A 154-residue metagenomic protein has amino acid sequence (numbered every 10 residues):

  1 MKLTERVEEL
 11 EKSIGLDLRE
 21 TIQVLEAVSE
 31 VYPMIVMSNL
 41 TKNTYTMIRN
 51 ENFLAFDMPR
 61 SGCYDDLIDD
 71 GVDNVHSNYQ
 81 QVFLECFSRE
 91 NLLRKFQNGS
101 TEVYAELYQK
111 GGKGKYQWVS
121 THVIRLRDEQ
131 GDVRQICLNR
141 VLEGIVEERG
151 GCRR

Functional and structural regions predicted by a protein language model:
M1, Q117-V146: Short loop/turn elements at sensory-signaling interfaces that couple input to output
E5-E30, R154: Short, charged amphipathic alpha-helical "coupling" segments at sensory-output junctions in signaling proteins
T21-L25, I35, L92-R94, R125: Generic recognition of flexible, low-complexity loop/linker segments
Q23-N74: PAS-family sensory domain signal
N39-K42, G111-G112, V141-L142: Short, flexible beta-strand-to-coil junctions
C63-L92: PAS/Per-ARNT-Sim sensory domains
V82, F87-I124, V133-R134: Per-ARNT-Sim (PAS) sensory domains and their PAS-associated C-terminal
E147-R153: Juxtadomain coupling helices with adjacent low-complexity linkers
